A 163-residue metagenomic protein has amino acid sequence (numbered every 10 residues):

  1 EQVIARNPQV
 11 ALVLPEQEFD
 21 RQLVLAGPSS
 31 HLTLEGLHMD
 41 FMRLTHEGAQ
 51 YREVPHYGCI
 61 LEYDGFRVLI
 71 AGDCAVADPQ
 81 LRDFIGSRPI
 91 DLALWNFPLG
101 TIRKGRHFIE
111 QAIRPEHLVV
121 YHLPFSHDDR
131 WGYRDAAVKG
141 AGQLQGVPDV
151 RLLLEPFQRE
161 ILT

Functional and structural regions predicted by a protein language model:
E1, F19-R21, L32, A49 (+3 more regions): Active-site environment of divalent metal-dependent phosphoester hydrolases
E1-H31: Active-site HxH/HxHxD metal-binding segment of metal-dependent hydrolases
E1-V13, I85-L94, R114: Active-site metal-binding motif and surrounding structural segment of the metallo-beta-lactamase
Q9-E16, E62-G72, D91-W95, S126-D129 (+3 more regions): Metallo-beta-lactamase
Q22-R88, G100, E155-T163: Core dinuclear metal-dependent hydrolase active-site scaffold
V24-E35, E53, D83-S87, H107-T163: Binuclear metal-ion centers of metallo-dependent hydrolases, dominated by the metallo-beta-lactamase
D40-M42, W95, V120: Redox-cofactor binding/interface segments in oxidoreductases and associated redox assembly factors
L92-Q111: A short, conserved beta-to-alpha structural element at the edge of catalytic cores that scaffolds binding
